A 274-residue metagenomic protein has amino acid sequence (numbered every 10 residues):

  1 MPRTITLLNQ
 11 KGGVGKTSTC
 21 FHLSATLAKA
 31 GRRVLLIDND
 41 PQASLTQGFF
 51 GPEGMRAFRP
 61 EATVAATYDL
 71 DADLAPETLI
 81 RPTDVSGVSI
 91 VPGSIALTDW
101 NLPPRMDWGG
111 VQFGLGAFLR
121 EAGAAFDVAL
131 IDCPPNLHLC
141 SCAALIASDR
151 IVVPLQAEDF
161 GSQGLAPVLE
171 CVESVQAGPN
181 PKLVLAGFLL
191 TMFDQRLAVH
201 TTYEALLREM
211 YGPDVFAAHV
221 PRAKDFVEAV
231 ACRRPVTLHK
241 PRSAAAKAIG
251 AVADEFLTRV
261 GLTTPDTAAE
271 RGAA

Functional and structural regions predicted by a protein language model:
M1-A274: P-loop NTP-binding core
